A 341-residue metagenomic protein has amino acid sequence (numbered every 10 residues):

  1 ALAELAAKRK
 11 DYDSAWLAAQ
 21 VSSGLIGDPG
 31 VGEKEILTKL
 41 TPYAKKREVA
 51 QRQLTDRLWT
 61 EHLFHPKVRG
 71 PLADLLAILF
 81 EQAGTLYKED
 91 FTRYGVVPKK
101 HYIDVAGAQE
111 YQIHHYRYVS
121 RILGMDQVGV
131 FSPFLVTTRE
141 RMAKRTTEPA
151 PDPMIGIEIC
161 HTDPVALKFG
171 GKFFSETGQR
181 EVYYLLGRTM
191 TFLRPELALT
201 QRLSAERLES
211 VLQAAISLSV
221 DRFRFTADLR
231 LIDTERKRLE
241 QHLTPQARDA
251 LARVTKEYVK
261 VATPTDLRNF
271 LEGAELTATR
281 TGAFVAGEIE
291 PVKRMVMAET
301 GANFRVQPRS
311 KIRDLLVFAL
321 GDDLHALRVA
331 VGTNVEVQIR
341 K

Functional and structural regions predicted by a protein language model:
A3-L167, G171-R180, P195-T200, E206-F223 (+5 more regions): Hydrophobic or amphipathic, alpha-helical segments that drive membrane association/targeting
L185, T189-L193: Catalytic glutamate of the conserved HExxH
